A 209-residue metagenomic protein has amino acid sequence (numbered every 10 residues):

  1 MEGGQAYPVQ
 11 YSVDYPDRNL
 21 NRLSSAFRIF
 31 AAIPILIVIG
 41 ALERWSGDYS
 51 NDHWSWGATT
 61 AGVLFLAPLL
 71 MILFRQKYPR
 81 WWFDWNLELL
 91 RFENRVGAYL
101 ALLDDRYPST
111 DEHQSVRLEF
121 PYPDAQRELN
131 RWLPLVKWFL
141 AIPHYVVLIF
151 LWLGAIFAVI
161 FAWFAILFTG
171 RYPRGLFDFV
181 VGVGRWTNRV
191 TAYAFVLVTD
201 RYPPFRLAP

Functional and structural regions predicted by a protein language model:
M1-P209: Membrane-proximal intrinsically disordered regions of secretory-pathway and membrane-system proteins
